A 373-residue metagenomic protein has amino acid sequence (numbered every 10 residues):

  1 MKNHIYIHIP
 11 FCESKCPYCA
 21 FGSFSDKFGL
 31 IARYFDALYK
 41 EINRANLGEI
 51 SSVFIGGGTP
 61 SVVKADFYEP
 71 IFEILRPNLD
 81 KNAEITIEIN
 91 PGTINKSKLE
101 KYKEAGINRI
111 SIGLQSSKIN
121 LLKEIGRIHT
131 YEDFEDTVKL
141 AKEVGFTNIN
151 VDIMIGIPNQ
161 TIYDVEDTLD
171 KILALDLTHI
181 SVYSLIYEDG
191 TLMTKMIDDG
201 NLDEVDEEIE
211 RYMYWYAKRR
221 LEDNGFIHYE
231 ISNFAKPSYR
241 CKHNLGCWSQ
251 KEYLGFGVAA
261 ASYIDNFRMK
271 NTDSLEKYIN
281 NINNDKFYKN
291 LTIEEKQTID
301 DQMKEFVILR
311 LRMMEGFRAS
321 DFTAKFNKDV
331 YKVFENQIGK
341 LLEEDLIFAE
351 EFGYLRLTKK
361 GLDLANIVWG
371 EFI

Functional and structural regions predicted by a protein language model:
M1-I9: Immediate flanking context of iron-sulfur cluster ligation sites
K2, A20, F24-R44, E49-K328: C-terminal scaffold of the Radical SAM
P10-F21: Local cysteine-cluster metal-coordination motifs and their immediate loop/turn environment, predominantly Fe-S cluster
F234, E351-L355: Short, Lys/Arg-rich nucleic-acid/phosphate-binding segment
K328-L342: Short amphipathic alpha-helical interaction segments
L342-F352: A short, conserved structural fragment
K360-I373: Short, amphipathic alpha-helical interaction segments positioned at domain boundaries
